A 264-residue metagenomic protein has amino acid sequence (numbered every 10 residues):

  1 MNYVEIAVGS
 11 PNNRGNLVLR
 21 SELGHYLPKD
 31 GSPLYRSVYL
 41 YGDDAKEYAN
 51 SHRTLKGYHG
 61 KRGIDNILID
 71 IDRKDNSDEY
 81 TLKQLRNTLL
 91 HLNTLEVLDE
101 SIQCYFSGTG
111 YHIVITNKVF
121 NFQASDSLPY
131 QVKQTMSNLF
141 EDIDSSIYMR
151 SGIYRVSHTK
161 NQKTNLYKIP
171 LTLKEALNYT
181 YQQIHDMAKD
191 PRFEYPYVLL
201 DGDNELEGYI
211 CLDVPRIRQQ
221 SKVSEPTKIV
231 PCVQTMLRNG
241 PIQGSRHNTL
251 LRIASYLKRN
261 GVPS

Functional and structural regions predicted by a protein language model:
M1-I67, I71-L85, M149-I153, H158-L199: DNA replication initiation on ssDNA origins
Y48-L55, E96-E100, T235-G240: Short amphipathic beta-strand starts and helix->beta connectors
D65, L98-E100, T109, G152: Core residues of folded domains in eukaryotic genome-function proteins
K74-D78, R86-L89, T109-Q123, H158-Q162 (+1 more regions): Modules that initiate DNA replication and primer synthesis
L82-V97: Short amphipathic alpha-helix segments
N93-D99, N138-E141: Secondary-structure boundary elements
S101-G108, S145-M149: Short beta-strand
N121-D142: Acidic, His- and aromatic-enriched active-site or binding-groove loops in soluble protein domains that engage sugars
